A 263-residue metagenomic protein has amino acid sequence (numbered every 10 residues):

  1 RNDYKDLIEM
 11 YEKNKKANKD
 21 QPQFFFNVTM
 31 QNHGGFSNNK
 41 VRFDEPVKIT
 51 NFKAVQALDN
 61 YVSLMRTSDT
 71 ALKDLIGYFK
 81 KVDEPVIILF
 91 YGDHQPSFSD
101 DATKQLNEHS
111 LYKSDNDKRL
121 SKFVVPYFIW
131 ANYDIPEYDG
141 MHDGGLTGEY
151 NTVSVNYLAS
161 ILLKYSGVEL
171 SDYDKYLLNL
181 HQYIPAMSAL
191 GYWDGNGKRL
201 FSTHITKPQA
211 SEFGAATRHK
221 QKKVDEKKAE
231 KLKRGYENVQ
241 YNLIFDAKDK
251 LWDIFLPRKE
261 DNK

Functional and structural regions predicted by a protein language model:
R1-K263: Solvent-exposed soluble domains appended to multi-pass membrane proteins
